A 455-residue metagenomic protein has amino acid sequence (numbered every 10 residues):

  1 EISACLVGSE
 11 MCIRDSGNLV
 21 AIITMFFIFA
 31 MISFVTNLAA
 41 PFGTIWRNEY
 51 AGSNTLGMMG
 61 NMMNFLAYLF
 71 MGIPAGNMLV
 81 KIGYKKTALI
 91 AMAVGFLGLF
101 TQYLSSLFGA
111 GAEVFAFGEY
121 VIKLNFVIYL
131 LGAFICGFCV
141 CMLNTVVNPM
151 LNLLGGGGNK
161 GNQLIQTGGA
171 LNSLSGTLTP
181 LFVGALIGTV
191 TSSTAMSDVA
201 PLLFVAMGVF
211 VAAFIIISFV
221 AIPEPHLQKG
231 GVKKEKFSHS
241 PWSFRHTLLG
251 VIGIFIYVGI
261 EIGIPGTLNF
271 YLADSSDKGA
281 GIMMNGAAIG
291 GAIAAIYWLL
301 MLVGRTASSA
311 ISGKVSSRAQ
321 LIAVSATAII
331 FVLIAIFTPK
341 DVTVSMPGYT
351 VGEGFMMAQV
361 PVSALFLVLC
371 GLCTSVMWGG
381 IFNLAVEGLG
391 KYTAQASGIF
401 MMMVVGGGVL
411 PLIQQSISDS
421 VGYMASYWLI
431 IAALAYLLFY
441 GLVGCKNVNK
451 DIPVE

Functional and structural regions predicted by a protein language model:
E1-I13: Short, small-residue-biased leader/transition segments that mark boundaries at the very start of proteins
V20-G52, N144-N148, I264-L272: Extracytoplasmic
A39-A40, S243-A295: Extracytoplasmic gate region of multi-pass secondary transporters
M59-N77, A295-A307, G406: Central cavity-lining transmembrane alpha-helices of secondary-active solute carriers, predominantly the Major
A93-V121, T327-M356: C-terminal ends and interior cores of transmembrane alpha-helices in multi-pass membrane transporters/permeases
M142-G156, S375-G390: Intracellular juxtamembrane helix-capping segments at the cytosolic ends of symmetry-related transmembrane helices
G161-A221: Helix-loop-helix hairpin linking two adjacent transmembrane segments in secondary transporters
